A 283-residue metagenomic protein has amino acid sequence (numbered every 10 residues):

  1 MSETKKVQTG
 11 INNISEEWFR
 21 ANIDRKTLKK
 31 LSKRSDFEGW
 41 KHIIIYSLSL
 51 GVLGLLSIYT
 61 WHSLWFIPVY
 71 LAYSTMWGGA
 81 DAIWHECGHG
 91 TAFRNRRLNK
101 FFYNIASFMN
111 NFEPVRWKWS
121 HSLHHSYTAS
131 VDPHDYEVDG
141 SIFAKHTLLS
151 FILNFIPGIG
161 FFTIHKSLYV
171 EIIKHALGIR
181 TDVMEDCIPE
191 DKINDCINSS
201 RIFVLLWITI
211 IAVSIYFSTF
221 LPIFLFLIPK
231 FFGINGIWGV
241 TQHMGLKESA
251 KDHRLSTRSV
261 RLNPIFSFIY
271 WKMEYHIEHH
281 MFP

Functional and structural regions predicted by a protein language model:
M1-E3, I211, T219-F220, F224 (+1 more regions): Cytosolic-facing loops and C-terminal tails of multi-pass membrane proteins
M1-S74, F108-P222: Non-catalytic, topology-defining segments of multipass membrane proteins
T27-S32, Y59, A92-R96, S259-R261: Helix-boundary and loop/linker segments of multi-pass membrane transporters
G54, F93-R94, P133, K251: Short, function-defining helix-loop hinge/capping sites that tune catalysis or transport
S57-I83, F101, I105-V115, I228-F232 (+1 more regions): Membrane-embedded alpha-helical segments that form the functional core of polytopic membrane enzymes, especially those
S74-C87, E113, F162-Y169, I223-K251 (+1 more regions): Transmembrane alpha-helical segments that form the membrane-embedded catalytic/substrate-channel core of multi-pass
W77-R96, W117-A129, W238-G245, I269 (+1 more regions): Acidic (Asp/Glu-rich) catalytic motifs at the cytosolic membrane interface
F93-F108, E137-V138: Post-HEXXH active-site segment of zinc metalloproteases
